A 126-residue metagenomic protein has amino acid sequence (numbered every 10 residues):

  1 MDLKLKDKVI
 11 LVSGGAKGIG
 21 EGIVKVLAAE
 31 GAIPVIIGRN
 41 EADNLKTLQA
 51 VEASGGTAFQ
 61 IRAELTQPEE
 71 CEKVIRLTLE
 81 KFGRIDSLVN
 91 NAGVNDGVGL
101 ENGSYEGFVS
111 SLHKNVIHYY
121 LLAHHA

Functional and structural regions predicted by a protein language model:
M1-V9: Flexible N-terminal pre-Rossmann segment of NAD(P)-dependent oxidoreductases
V9, G14-G18, N40: Conserved glycine-rich cofactor-binding loop
E30-K46: Conserved glycine-rich Rossmann-like NAD(P)H-binding loop of the short-chain dehydrogenase/reductase
E41-A42, R62-V74, Y105: The beta1-alpha1 cofactor-binding region of Rossmann-like NAD(H)/NADP(H)-dependent oxidoreductases
C71, G99-L112: Substrate-binding pocket helix/loop in short-chain dehydrogenase/reductase
N91-D96: Conserved NAD(P)H cofactor-binding loop of Rossmann-fold oxidoreductase domains
A123-H124: A short, exposed helix-loop element centered on a Lys and neighboring polar residues
